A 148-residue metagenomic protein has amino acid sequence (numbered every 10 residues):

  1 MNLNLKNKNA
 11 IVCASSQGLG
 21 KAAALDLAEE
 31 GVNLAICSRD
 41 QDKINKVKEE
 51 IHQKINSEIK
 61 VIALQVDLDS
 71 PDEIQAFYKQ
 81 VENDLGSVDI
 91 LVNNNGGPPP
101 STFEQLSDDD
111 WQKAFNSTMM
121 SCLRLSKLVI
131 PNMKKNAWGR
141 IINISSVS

Functional and structural regions predicted by a protein language model:
N9, A14-G18: Conserved glycine-rich cofactor-binding loop
V32-K46: Conserved glycine-rich Rossmann-like NAD(P)H-binding loop of the short-chain dehydrogenase/reductase
Q41-D42, L64-A76, D108: The beta1-alpha1 cofactor-binding region of Rossmann-like NAD(H)/NADP(H)-dependent oxidoreductases
N94-P99: Conserved NAD(P)H cofactor-binding loop of Rossmann-fold oxidoreductase domains
T102-F103, D110-F115: Substrate-binding pocket helix/loop in short-chain dehydrogenase/reductase
S126-K127: A short, exposed helix-loop element centered on a Lys and neighboring polar residues
S146: Residue(s) in the substrate-gating loop at a strand-loop-helix junction that position the organic substrate next
